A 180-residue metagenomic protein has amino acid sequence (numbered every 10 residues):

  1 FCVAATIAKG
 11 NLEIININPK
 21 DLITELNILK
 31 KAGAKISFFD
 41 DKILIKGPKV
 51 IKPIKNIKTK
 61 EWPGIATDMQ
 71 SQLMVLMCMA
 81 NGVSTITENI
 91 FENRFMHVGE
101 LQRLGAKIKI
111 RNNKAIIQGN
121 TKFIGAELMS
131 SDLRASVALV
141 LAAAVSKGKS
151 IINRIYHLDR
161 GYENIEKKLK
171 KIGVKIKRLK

Functional and structural regions predicted by a protein language model:
F1-K180: Short, structured segments at the rim of ligand-binding sites
